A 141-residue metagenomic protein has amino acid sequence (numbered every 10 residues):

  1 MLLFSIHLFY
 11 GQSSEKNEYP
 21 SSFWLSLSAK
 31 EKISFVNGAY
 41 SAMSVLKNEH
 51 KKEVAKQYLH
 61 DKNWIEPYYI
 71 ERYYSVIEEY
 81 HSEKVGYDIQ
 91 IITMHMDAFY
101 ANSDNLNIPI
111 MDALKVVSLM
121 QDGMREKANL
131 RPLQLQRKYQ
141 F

Functional and structural regions predicted by a protein language model:
M1-H7: Bacterial N-terminal signal peptides
H7-F9, H95: Compositionally biased, intrinsically disordered low-complexity segments
Q12-E66: N-terminal secretory signal peptides
E15-E18, H50-F141: Compact alpha-helical subdomains of small soluble proteins
